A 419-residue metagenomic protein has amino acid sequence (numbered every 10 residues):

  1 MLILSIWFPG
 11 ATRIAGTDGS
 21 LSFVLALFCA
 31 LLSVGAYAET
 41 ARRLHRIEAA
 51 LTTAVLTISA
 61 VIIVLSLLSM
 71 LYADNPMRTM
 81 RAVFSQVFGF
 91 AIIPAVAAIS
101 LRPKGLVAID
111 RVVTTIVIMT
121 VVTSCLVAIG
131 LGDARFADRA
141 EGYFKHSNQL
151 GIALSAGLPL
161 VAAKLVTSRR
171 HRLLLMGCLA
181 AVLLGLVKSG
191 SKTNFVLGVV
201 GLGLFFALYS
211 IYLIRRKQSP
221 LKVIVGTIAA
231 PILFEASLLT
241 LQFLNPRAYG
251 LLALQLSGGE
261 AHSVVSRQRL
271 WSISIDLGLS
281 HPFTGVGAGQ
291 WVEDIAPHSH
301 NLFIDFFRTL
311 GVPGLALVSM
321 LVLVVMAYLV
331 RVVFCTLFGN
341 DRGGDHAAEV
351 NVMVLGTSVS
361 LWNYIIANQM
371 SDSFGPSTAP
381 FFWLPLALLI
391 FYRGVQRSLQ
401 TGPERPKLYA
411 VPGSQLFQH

Functional and structural regions predicted by a protein language model:
M1-A41, L65-Y72, Y364-I366, L384: N-terminal signal-anchor transmembrane segment
L27-R43, G157-V166, P313-D341: Hydrophobic, aromatic-rich transmembrane alpha-helices and their immediate juxtamembrane boundary segments
L31-V34, L202, N351-H419: Transmembrane alpha-helices of multi-pass inner-membrane enzymes
L32-I47, V61-S124, G157-L160, K164 (+2 more regions): Transmembrane alpha-helical segments and their membrane-water interfaces
L67, A91, A95, V107-F136 (+5 more regions): Alpha-helical transmembrane segments of multi-pass inner-membrane proteins
C125-L131, K188, F206-G258, I275-L279: A membrane-periplasm/extracellular boundary helix in multi-pass inner-membrane enzymes that assemble envelope glycans
A137, L256-P313, L329, V333-T336 (+1 more regions): Long extracytoplasmic/lumenal interhelical loops at the membrane interface of multi-pass membrane proteins
H171, A207-Y209, R216, V312-I365: Hydrophobic transmembrane alpha-helices and their immediate junctions
